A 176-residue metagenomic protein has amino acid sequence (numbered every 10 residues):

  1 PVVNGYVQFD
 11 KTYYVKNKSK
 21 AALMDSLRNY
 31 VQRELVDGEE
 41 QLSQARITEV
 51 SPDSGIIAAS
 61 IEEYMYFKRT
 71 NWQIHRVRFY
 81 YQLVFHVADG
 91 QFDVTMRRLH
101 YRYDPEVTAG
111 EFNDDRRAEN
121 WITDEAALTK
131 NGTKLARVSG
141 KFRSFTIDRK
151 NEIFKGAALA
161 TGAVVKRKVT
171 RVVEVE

Functional and structural regions predicted by a protein language model:
P1-E176: Ser/Thr-rich, low-complexity intrinsically disordered terminal regions
